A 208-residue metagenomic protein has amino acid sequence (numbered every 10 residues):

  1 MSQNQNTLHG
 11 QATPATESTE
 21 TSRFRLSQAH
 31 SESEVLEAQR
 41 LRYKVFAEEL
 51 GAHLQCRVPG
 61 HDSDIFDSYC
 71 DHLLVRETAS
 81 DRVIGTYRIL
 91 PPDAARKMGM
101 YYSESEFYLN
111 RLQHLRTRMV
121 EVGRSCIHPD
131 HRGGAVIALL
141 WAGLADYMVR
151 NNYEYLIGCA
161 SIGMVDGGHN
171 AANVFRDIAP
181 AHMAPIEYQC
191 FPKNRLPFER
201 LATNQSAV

Functional and structural regions predicted by a protein language model:
M1-H9: Eukaryotic low-complexity, non-globular regulatory regions
N4, P14-I84, R88-P91: Short amphipathic alpha-helix that is part of the acyltransferase structural core
L8, S33-L36, R82, R96 (+2 more regions): A broad, structure-centric signal for solvent-exposed, well-ordered loop/edge residues that line or flank functional
H9, H30, H53, H61 (+5 more regions): Histidine (H) residue identity feature
G10-T13, S22, H30, R57-P59 (+3 more regions): Generic preference for well-ordered secondary structure
Q11-A15, S22-R23, L50-A52, K97-G99 (+2 more regions): Residue-level signal for well-ordered alpha-helical segments
P92-V208: Acyl-donor binding region in acyl/amide transferases
